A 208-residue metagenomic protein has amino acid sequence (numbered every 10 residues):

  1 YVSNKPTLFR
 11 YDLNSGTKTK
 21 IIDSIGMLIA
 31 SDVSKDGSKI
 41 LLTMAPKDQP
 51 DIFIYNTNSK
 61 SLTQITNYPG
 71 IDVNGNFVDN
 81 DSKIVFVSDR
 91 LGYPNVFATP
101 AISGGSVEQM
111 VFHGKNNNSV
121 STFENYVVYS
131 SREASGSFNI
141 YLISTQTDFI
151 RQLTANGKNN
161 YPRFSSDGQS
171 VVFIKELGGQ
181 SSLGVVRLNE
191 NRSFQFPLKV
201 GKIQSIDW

Functional and structural regions predicted by a protein language model:
Y1-W208: Sequence signature of WD/YWTD-type beta-propeller architectures
